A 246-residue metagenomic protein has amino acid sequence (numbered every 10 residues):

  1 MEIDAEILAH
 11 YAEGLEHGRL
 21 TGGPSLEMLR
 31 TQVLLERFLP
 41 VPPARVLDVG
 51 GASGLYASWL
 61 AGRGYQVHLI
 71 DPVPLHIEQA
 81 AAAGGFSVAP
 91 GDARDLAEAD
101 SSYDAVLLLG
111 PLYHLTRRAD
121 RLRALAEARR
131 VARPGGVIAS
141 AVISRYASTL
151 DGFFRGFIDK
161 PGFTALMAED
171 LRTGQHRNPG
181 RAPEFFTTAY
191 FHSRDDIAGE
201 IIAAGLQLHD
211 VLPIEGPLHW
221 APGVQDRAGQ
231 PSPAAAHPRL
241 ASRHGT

Functional and structural regions predicted by a protein language model:
M1-P42, L55, Q79: Conserved class I S-adenosyl-L-methionine
P43-G50: Conserved class I S-adenosyl-L-methionine
S53-D95: Class I SAM-dependent methyltransferase SAM/SAH-binding core
R94-V106: A short acidic, Gly/Pro-enriched loop at the edge of an enzyme's catalytic core that lines a small-molecule cofactor
L122-P134: A short glycine-rich, Lys/Arg-flanked "PGG" loop and its adjoining helix->strand segment in the class I
V137-D170: Conserved class I S-adenosyl-L-methionine
T188-G205: Short alpha-helix
G199, D210-T246: A C-terminal cap/extension of S-adenosyl-L-methionine-dependent methyltransferases that defines the acceptor-substrate
